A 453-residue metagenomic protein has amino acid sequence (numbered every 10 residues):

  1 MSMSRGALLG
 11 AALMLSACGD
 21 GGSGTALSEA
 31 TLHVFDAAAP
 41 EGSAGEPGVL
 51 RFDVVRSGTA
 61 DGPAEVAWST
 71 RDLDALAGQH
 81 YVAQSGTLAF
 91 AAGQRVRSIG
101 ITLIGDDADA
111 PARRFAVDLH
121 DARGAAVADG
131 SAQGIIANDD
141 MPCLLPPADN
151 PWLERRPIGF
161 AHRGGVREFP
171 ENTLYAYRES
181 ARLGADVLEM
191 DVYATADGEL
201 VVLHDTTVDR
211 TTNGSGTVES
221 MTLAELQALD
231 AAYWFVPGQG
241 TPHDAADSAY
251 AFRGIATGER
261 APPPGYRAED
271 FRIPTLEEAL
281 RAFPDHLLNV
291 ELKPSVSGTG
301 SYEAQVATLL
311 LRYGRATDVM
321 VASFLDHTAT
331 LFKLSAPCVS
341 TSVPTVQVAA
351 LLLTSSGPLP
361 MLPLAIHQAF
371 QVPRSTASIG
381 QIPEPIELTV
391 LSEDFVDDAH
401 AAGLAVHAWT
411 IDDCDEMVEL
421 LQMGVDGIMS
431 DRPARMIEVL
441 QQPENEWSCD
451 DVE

Functional and structural regions predicted by a protein language model:
M1-M3: N-terminal secretory signal peptides that target proteins for export/translocation
R5, R56, R97, R113 (+3 more regions): Basic side chains
A7-S16: Bacterial N-terminal signal peptides
A11, G62, L119, E168-F169: A periodicity- and composition-biased signal for non-globular, repetitive helical segments
C18-G19, G24, M141-E453: Phosphate-group recognition and catalysis centered on beta-loop-alpha active-site segments
G21-C143: Short boundary segments that mark the start of a structured unit
